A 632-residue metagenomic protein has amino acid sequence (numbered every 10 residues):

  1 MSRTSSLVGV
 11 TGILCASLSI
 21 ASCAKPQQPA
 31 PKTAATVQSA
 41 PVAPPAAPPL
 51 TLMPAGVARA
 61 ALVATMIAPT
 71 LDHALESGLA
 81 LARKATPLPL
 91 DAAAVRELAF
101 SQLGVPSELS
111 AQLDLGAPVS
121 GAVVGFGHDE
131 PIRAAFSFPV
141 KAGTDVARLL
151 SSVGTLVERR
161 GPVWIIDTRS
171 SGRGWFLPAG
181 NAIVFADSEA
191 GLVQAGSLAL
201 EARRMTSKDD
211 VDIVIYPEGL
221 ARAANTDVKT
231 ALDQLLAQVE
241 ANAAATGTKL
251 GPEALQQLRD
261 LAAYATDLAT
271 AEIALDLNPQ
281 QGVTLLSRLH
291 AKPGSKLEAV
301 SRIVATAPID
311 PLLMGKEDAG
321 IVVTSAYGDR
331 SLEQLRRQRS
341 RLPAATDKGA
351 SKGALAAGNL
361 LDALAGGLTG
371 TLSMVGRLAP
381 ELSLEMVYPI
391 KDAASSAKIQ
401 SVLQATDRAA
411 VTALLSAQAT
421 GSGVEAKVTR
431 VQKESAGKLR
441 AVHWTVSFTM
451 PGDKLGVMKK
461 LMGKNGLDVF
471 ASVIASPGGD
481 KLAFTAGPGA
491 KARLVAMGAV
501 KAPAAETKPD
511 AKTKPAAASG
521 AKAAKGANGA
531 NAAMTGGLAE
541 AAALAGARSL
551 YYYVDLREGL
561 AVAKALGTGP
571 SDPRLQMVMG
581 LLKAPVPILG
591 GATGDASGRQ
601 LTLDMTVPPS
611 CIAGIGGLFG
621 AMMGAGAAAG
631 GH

Functional and structural regions predicted by a protein language model:
M1-I13: Bacterial N-terminal signal peptides that target proteins for export
S19-S22: C-terminal motif of bacterial Sec signal peptides marking the signal peptidase cleavage site
A24-I165, T206-D267, T284-S383, S396-V431 (+2 more regions): Structural boundary/hinge residues at secondary-structure and domain interfaces
S110-Q112, E130, V140-A179, Q400-S472 (+4 more regions): Short Gly/Thr-rich strand-loop-strand
Q112-V124, E272-L275, N359-E385, P389-S396 (+4 more regions): Long compositionally biased, domain-poor regions of proteins
P139-T144, D187-G191, K391-A394, G487-A490: Helix N-cap motif at beta-to-alpha junctions
D167-V239, K464-K514, G520-V586: A conserved glycine-rich beta-strand in the N-terminal activation segment of trypsin-fold
V586-A613, G617: C-terminal regions of mature proteins
